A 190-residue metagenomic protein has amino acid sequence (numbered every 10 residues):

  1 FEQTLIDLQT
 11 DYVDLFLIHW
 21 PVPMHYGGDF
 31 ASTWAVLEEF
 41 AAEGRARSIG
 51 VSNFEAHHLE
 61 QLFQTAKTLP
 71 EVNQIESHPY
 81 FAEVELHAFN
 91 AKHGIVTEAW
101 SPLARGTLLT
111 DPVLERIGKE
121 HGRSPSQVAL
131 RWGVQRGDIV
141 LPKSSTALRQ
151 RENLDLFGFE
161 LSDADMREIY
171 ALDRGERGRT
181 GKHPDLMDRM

Functional and structural regions predicted by a protein language model:
F1-I18, E39-E43: CE4/NodB-like, metal-dependent polysaccharide N-deacetylase domain that modifies extracellular/periplasmic N-acetylated
W20-M190: Beta/alpha (TIM)-barrel catalytic core signal, keyed to glycine-rich beta->alpha loops juxtaposed to Asp/Glu that bind
